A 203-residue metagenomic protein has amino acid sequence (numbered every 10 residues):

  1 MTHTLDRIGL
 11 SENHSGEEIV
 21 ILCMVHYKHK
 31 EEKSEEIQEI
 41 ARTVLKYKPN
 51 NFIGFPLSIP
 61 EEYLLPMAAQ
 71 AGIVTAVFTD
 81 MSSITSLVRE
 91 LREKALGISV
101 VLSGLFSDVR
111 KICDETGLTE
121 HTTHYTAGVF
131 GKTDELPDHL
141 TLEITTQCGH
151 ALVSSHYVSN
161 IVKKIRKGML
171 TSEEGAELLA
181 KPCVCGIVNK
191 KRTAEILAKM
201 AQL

Functional and structural regions predicted by a protein language model:
M1-K164, S172-K191: Conserved mixed alpha/beta catalytic, RNA-binding, or beta-rich assembly cores of soluble enzyme, regulatory
E195-L203: C-terminal domain-closing interface element
